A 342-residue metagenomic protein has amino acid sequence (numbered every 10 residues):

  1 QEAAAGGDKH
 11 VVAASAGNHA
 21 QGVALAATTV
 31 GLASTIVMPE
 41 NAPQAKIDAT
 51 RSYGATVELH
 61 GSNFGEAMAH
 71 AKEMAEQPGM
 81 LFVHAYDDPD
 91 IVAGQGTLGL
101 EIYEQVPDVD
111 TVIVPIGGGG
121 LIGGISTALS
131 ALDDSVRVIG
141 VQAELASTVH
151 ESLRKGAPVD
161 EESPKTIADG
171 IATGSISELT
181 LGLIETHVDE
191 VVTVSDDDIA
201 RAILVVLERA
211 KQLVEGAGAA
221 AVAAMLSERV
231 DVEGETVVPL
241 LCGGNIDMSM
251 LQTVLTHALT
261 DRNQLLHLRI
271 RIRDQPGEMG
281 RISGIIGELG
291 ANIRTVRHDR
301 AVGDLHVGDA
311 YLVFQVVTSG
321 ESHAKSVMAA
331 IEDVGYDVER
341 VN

Functional and structural regions predicted by a protein language model:
Q1-N342: PLP-dependent amino-acid enzyme catalytic core
